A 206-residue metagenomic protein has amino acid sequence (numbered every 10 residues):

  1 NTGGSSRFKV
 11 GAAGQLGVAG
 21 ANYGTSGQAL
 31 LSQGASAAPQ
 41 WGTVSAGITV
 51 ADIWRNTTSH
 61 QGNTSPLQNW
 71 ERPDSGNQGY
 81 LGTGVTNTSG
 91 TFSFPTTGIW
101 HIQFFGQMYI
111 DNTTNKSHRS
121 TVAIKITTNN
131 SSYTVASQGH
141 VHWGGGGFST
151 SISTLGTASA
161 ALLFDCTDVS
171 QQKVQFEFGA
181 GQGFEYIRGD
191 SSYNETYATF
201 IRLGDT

Functional and structural regions predicted by a protein language model:
N1-I48, T88, P95-T97, G179-Q182 (+2 more regions): Extracellular repetitive beta-rich solenoid segments
S45-T206: Extracellular jelly-roll beta-sandwich "head" domains, especially the C-terminal globular C1q domain
